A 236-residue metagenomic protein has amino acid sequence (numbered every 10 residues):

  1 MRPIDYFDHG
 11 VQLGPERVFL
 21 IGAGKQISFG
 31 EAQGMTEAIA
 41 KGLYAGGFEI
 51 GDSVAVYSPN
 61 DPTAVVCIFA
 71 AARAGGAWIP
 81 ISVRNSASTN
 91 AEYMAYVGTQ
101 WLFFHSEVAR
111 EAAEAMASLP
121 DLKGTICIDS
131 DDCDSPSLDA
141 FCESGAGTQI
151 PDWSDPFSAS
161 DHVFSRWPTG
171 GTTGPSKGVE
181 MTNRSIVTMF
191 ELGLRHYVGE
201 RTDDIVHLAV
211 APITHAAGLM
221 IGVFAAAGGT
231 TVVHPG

Functional and structural regions predicted by a protein language model:
I4-S28, C133: AMP-dependent adenylate-forming
V18-D61, V65-F69, S86-A91: Conserved AMP-binding/adenylate-forming core of the ANL superfamily
S28-G30, F164-E191: Conserved AMP-binding A3 loop
A45-G46, R73-S144: Structural core segment of the AMP-binding/adenylate-forming
S53, P59-I79, V83-A87, Y96-W101 (+2 more regions): A short helix-loop-beta submotif of the ANL/AMP-binding
C127, A146-P168, P175, G199-V206: Conserved pre-ATP/AMP-binding loop-to-beta segment of ANL
V187-V206, T214-G236: Conserved AMP-binding/adenylation subdomain of ANL enzymes
